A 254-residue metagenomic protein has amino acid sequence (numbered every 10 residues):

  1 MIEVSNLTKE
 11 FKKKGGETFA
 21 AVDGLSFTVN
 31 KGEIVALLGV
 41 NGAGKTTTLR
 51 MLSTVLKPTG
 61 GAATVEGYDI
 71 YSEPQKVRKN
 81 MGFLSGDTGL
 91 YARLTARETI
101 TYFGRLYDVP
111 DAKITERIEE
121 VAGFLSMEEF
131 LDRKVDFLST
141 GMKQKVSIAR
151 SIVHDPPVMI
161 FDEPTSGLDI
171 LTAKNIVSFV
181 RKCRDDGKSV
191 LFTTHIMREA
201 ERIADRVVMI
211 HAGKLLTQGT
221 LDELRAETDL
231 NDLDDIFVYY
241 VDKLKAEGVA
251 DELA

Functional and structural regions predicted by a protein language model:
M1, E10-G24, E73-P74: A short, flexible loop at the N-terminus of ABC-type nucleotide-binding domains that lies
T101, R105, A112-F130, S178: Conserved ABC ATPase "signature" region
K134-L138: Conserved ABC ATPase signature
D155: Conserved catalytic motifs of ABC-family nucleotide-binding domains
M159-D162: Catalytic Walker B motif of ABC-type/P-loop ATPase nucleotide-binding domains
Q218-G219: ABC ATPase "signature
